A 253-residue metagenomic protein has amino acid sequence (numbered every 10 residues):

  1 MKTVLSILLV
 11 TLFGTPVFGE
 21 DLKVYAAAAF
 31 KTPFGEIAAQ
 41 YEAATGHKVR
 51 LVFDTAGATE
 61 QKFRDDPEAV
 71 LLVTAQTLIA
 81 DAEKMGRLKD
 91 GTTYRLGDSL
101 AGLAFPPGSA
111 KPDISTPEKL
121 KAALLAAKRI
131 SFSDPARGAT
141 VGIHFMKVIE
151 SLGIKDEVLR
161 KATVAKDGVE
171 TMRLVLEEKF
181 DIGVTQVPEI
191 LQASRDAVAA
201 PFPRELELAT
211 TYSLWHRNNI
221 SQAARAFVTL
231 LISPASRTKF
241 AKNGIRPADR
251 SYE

Functional and structural regions predicted by a protein language model:
V4-P16: Bacterial N-terminal signal peptides
E20-E68, A75-S99, F105-E253: Exported/periplasmic ABC-transporter solute-binding proteins
